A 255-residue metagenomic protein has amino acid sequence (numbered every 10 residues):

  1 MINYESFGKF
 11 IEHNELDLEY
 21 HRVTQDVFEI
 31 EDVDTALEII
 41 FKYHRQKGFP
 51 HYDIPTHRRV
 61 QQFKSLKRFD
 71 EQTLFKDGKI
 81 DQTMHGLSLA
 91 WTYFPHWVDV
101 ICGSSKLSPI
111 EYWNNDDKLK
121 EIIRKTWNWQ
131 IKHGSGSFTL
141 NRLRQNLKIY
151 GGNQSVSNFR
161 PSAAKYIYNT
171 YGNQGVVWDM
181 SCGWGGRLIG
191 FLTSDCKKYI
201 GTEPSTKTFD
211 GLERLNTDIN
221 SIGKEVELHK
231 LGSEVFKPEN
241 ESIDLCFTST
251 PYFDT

Functional and structural regions predicted by a protein language model:
M1-S65, D70-D81, H85, D99-T255: Class I S-adenosyl-L-methionine-dependent methyltransferase catalytic core
